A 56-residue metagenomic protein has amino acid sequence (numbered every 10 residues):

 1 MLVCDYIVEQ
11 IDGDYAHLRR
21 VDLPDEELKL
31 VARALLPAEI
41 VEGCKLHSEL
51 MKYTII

Functional and structural regions predicted by a protein language model:
M1-D12: Structural detector for short beta-strands of small beta-barrel domains
D12-G13, L50: Residue-level signal for tight coil/turn positions that link beta-strands
D14-R19: Short aromatic-glycine-enriched beta-strand elements
E26-P37: Beta-strand/loop nucleic-acid-binding surfaces
L35-S48: Short nucleic-acid-contacting surface segments enriched for D/E, G, S/T with interspersed K/R
L50-I56: Short, Lys/Arg- and Gly-enriched loop/turn segments at beta-strand edges
